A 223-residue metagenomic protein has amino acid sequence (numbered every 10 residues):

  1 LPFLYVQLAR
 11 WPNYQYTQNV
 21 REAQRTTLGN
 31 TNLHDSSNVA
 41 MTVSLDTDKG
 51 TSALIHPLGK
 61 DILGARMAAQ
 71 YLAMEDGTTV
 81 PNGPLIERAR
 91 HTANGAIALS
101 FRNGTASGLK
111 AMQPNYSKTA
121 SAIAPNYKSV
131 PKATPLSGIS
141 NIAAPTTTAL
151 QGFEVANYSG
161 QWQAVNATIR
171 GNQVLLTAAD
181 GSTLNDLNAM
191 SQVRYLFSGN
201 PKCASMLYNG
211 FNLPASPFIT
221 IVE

Functional and structural regions predicted by a protein language model:
L1: A short helix->loop->beta-strand "cap" motif at the edges of active sites that frequently abuts
L8-L45, K60-D61: Substrate-gating cap/lid alpha-helix
Q24, M67, V193: Hydrophobic, well-ordered secondary-structure elements that form the walls of internal hydrophobic environments
T47-H56: Short beta-alpha connecting loops at secondary-structure transitions that line or flank enzyme active sites
A69-S140, N166: Surface beta-strand/loop "capping" patches
Q163-A189: A surface-exposed beta-strand-loop module
Y195-N212: Short acidic/polar inter-strand loop motif in beta-rich domains
Y208-E223: Short beta-strand elements
